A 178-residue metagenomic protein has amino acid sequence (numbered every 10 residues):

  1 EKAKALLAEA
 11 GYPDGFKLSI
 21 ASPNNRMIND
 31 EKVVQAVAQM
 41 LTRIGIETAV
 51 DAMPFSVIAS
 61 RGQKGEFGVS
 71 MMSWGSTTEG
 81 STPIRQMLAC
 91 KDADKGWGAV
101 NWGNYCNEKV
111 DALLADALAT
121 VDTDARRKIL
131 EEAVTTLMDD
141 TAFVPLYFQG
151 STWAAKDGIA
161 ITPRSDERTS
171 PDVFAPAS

Functional and structural regions predicted by a protein language model:
E1, R26-V34, A52-F55, W102-V110 (+2 more regions): Solvent-exposed, acidic/flexible segments
E1, Y12, R61-E66, Q86-A115 (+1 more regions): Short, solvent-exposed loop/beta-turn-alpha elements that line the ligand-binding surface or hinge of extracytoplasmic
E1-Q39, R43, C106, L113 (+2 more regions): Append "and occasionally in soluble cytosolic enzymes with long acidic Gly/Pro-rich linkers
A10-M27, K64-W74, T120-D157: Bilobed periplasmic-binding protein-like "clamshell/Venus-flytrap" ligand-binding domains
I20, V33, Q39-D94, I129: Periplasmic binding protein-like
D30-E31, P83, D157-G158: Short, well-ordered secondary-structure micro-motifs
K32-D51, A142, A160-A175: C-terminal amphipathic alpha-helical "assembly" element that mediates oligomerization/partner interfaces or acts as
V50, A115-A119: Short, well-ordered beta-strand elements within core beta-sheets of diverse protein domains
